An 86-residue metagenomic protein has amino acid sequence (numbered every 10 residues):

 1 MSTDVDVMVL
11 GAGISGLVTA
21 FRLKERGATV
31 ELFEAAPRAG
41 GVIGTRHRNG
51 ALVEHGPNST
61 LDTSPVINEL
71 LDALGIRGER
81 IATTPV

Functional and structural regions predicted by a protein language model:
M1, K24, P37, L52 (+1 more regions): A generic structural signal for short, solvent-exposed coil/turn residues that cap or connect secondary-structure
S2-S15, E31: Beta1/beta-strand and adjacent pyrophosphate-binding region of the FAD-binding site in flavoprotein oxidoreductases
M8, K24-N49: Glycine-rich FAD pyrophosphate-binding loop
G11-G16, G40-G41, G56: Glycine-centered flexibility sites
G13-I14, P37, S64-P65: Alpha-helix N-cap/helix-start capping motif
R22-R26, A73-L74: Active-site catalytic microenvironments for nucleophilic, acid-base chemistry
N49-V86: Dinucleotide-binding Rossmann-like beta1-alpha1 core, especially the glycine-rich loop that anchors the ADP
